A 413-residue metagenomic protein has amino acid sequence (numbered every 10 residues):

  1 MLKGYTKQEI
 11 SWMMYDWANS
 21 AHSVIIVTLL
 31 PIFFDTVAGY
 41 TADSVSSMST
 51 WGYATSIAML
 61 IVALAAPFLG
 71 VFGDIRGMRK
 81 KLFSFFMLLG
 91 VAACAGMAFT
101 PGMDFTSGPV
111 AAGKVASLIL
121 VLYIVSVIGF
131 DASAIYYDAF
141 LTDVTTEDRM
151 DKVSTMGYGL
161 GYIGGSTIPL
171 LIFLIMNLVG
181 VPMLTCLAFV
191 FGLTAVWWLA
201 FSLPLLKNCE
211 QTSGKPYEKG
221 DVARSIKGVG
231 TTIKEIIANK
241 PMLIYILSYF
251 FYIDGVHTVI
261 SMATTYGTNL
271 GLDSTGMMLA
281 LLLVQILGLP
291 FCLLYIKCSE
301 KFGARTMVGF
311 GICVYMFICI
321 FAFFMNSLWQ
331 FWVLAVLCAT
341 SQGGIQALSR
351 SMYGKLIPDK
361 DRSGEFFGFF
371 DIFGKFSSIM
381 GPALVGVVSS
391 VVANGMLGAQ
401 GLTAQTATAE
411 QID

Functional and structural regions predicted by a protein language model:
M1-I10, Q211-I246: Juxtamembrane intracellular "pre-TM" segments in multi-pass secondary transporters
L2-M59, P241-A280: Helix-loop boundary and gating motifs at the non-cytosolic
S11-S23, V27, W51-V71, K80-A93 (+6 more regions): Substrate-agnostic recognition of the 12-TM MFS/MFS-like secondary transporter fold
F33, V37, I75-R76, F140-V144 (+4 more regions): Helix-to-coil boundary motifs at intracellular loop junctions of multi-pass secondary transporters
L64-M78, P290-A304, S389: Helix-to-loop junctions at the C-terminal end of transmembrane segments in multipass secondary transporters
K81-G96, T306-F321: Structural signature of the two symmetry-related core transmembrane helices
A98-V121, F323-A335: Helix-loop junctions at membrane interfaces in 12-TM secondary transporters
I175-V196, V387-D413: A membrane-interface helix-boundary motif in multi-pass transporters
